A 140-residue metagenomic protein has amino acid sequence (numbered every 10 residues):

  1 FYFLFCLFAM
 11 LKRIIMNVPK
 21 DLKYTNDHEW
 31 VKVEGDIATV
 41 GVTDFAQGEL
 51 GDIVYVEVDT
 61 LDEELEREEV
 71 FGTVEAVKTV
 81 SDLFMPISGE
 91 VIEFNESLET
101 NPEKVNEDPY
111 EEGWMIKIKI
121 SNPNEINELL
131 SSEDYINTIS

Functional and structural regions predicted by a protein language model:
F1-M10: Hydrophobic alpha-helical signal peptides and transmembrane signal-/tail-anchor segments that drive secretory-pathway
R13-V70, E103, E107-S140: Acidic, low-complexity mobile loops and tails
L22-T25, D82-S88: Short coil-to-beta-strand transition motifs
T73, D82-P86, K119: Histidine- and aromatic-rich ligand-binding microenvironments
A76-T79, E96: Short, conserved catalytic or interaction motifs in soluble domains
S88-K104, D108: Short peripheral tails and domain-boundary helices/loops at the edges of structured domains
